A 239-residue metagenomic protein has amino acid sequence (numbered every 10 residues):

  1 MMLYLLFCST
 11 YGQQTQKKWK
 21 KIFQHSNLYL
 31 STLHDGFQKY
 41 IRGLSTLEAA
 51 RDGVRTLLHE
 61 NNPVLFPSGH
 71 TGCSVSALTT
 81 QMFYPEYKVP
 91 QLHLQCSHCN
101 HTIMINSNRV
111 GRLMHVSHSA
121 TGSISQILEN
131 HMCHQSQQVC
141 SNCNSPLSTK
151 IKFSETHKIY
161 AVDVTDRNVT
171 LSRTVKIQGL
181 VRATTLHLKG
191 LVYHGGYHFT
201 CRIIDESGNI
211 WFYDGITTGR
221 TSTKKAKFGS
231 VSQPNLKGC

Functional and structural regions predicted by a protein language model:
M1-C239: UBL (ubiquitin/ubiquitin-like) substrate-recognition surfaces within cysteine isopeptidase catalytic folds
